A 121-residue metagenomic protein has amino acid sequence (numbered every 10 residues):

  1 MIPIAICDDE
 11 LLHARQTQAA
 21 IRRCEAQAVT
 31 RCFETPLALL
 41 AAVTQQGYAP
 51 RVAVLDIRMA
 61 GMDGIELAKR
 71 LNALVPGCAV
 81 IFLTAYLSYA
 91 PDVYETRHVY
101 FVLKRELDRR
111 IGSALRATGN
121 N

Functional and structural regions predicted by a protein language model:
I2, L11-F33: Two-component/phosphorelay signaling modules centered on CheY-like receiver
D8, L55-D56: Active-site residues of response regulator receiver
Q18, C32-V52: Acidic, metal-coordinating helix/loop segments flanking the phosphotransfer/catalytic sites of two-component signaling
T35, D63-E66: Acidic catalytic/metal-coordinating carboxylates
A41, I65-G77: Short amphipathic alpha-helix used as the core "switch/output" element in two-component signaling
A60: The feature encodes the CheY-like receiver
E66, R70, A85-V102: Alpha4 helix (beta4-alpha4-beta5 surface) of REC/receiver domains from two-component response regulators
E106-L115: C-terminal output helix
